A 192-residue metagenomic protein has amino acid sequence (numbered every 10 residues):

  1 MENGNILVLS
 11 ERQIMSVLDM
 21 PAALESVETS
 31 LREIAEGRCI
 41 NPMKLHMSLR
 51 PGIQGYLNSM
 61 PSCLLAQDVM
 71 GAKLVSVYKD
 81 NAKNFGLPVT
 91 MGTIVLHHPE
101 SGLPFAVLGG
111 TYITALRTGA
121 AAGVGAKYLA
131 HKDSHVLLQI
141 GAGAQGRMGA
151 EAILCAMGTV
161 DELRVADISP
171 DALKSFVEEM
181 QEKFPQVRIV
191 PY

Functional and structural regions predicted by a protein language model:
M1-T114, A121-G123, A130-D133: N-terminal ligand-binding/catalytic initiation module
R50-I53, K83, L154-E162, P185: Short, charged helix-to-loop "capping" segments that act as catalytic/coupling loops
Y112-I113, A142-Q145, I168-D171: Short acidic/polar capping segments at secondary-structure boundaries
R117-L137, A144-G158: Short internal alpha-helix immediately C-terminal to a glycine-rich phosphate-binding loop in Rossmann-like
H135-V136, V160-L163, R188-I189: Residue-level recognition of the N-termini of beta-strands and the immediately preceding loop/turn
Q139-I140, A166, Y192: Structural motif
A156-F184: NAD(P)-binding Rossmann-fold cofactor-contacting core
F184-Y192: Short acidic low-complexity segments
